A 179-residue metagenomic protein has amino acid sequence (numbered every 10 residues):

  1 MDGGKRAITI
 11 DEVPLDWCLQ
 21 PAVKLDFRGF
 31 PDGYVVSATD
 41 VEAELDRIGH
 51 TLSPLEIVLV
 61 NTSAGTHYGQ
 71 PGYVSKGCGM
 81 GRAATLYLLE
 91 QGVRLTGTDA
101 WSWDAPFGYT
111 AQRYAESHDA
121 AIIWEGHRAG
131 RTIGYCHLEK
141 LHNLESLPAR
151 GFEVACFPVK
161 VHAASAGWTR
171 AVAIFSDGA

Functional and structural regions predicted by a protein language model:
M1-A179: Active-/binding-site microenvironments in catalytic and ligand-binding cores
